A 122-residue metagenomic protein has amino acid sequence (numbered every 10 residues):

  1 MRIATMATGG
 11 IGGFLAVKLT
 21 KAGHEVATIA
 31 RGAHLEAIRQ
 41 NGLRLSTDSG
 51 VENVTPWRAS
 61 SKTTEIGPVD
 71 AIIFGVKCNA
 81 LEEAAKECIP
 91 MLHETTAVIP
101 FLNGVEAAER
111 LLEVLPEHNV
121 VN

Functional and structural regions predicted by a protein language model:
M1-T47: NAD(P)+-binding Rossmann beta1-loop-alpha1 motif at the extreme N-terminus of oxidoreductases
R2-A7, N53, F74-N79: Short, functional N-terminal and low-complexity linear motifs
L15-A16, D48, L81, R110: Residues at secondary-structure transition points
L35, Q40-G42, V51, I89 (+2 more regions): Generic secondary-structure boundary/loop-capping signal
L43-A59: N-terminal glycine-rich dinucleotide-binding loop that anchors FAD/FMN and/or NAD(P) in oxidoreductases
P56, S61-N122: Rossmann-like NAD(P)(H) cofactor-binding subdomain of soluble oxidoreductases
